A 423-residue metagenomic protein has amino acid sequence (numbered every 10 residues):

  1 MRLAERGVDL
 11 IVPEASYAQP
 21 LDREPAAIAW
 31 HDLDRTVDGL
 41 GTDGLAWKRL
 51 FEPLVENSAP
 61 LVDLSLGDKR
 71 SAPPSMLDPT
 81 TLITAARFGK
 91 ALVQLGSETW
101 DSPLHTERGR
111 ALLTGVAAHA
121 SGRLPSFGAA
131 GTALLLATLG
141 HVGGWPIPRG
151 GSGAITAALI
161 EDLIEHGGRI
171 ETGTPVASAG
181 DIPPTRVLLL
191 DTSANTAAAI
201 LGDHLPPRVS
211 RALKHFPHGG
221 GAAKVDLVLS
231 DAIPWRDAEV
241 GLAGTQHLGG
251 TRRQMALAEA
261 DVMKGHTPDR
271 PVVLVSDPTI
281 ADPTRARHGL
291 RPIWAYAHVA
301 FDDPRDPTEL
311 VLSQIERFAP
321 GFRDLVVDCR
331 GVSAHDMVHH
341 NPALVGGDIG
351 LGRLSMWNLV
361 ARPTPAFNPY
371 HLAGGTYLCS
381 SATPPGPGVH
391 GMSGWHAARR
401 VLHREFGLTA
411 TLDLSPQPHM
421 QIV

Functional and structural regions predicted by a protein language model:
M1-A15: N-terminal FAD cofactor-binding segment of flavoenzymes
D22-F127: Rossmann-like flavin
T84-E98, F127, L139-E161, D303-P307: Short beta-strand to alpha-helix junction loop
T106-A120, R270-L274, G321-P384: A glycine-rich dinucleotide-binding beta-alpha-beta segment and adjacent secondary-structure elements that constitute
A133-A177, T185-R186: Helical element adjacent to the flavin cofactor pocket in flavoenzyme catalytic cores
G168, T172-A286, P418, I422: Mid-domain catalytic core of redox enzymes that form a hydrophobic substrate pocket/lid adjacent to a catalytic redox
C379-E405: A conserved FAD-binding loop/helix module that cradles the flavin
H403-V423: Active-site-proximal substrate-binding core of FAD-dependent oxidoreductases
